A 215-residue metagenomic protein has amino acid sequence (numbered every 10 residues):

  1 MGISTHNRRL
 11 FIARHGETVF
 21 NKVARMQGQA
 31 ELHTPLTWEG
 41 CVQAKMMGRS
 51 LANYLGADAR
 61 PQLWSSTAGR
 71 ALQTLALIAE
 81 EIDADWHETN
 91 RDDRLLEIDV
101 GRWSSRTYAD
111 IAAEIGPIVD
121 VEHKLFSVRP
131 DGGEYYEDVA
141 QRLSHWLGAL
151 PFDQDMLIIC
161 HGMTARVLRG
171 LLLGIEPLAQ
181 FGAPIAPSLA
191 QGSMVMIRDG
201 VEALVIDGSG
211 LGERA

Functional and structural regions predicted by a protein language model:
M1-R9, N53, A84, T89 (+3 more regions): Acidic, low-complexity terminal tails and accessory targeting/binding regions of phosphate-metabolizing enzymes
R8, A13-A84, E134: Active-site-proximal alpha-helix that buttresses catalytic centers in soluble enzyme cores
L10, P61, D153-G162: Generic beta-sheet signal
G16, S65-G69, R94, L143 (+1 more regions): Short, well-ordered beta-to-alpha junction loops that form the rim of enzyme active sites and present histidine/acidic
V19, R70-L72, E97-I98, T164-R166: Short, active-site-adjacent cap segments at secondary-structure transitions
F20-V23, T34-P35, E81-R142: Phosphate-handling substructures
L77, V167-L171: Active-site signature of alpha/beta-hydrolase-fold catalytic machinery across serine- and Asp/Cys-nucleophile hydrolases
Q141-L150: A short, acidic, amphipathic alpha-helical segment used as a generic capping/interface helix at domain edges
